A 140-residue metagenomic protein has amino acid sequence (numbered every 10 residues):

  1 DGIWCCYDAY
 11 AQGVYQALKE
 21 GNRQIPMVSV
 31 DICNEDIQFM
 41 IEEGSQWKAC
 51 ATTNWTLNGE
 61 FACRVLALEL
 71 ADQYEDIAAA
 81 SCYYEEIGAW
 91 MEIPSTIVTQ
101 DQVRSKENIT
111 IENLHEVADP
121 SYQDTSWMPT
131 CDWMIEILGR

Functional and structural regions predicted by a protein language model:
D1-F39: Hydrophobic alpha-helical
C5-A9, T53-E60: Soluble non-cytosolic domains of exported or imported proteins
Y15-R23, I41-S45, R64-A71: Sec-exported extracytoplasmic/periplasmic mature domains
D31, N54-W55, P94, D101: Residues at the C-termini of beta-strands that transition into short coil/loop
D36-I41, G59-C63: Short, charged, surface-exposed secondary-structure boundary motifs
E42-L57: Short beta-strand elements at the ligand-binding edges of bilobed clamshell
F61-R140: Hinge/cleft segment of the Venus flytrap/periplasmic-binding protein
